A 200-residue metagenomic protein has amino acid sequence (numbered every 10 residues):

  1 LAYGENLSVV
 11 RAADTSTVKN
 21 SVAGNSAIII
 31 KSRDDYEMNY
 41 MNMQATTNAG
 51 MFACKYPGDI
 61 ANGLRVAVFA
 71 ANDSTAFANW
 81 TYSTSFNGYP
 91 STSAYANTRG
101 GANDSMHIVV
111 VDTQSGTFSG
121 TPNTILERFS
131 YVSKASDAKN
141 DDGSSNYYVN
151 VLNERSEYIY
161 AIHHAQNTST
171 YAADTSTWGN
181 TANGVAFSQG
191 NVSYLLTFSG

Functional and structural regions predicted by a protein language model:
L1-G200: Surface-exposed assembly/interface segments
